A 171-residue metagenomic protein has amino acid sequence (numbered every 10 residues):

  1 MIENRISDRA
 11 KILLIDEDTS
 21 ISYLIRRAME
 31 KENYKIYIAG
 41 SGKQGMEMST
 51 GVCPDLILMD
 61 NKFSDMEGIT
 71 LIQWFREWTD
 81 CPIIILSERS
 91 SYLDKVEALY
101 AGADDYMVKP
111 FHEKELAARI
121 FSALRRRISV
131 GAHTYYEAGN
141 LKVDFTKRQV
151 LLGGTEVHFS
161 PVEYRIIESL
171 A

Functional and structural regions predicted by a protein language model:
D8-K11, F121-A171: Short, Lys/Arg-enriched segments at the junction into DNA-binding effector domains of transcriptional regulators
D16-E17, F63: Conserved acidic carboxylate
Y23-K31: Charged docking surfaces used in two-component/phosphorelay signaling
N33-G40, M48: Short hydrophobic/Thr-rich beta-strand motif most characteristic of the beta2 strand and flanking loop of CheY-like
A39-K43, K95: Conserved Asp/Asn-Gly motif in the active-site loop of CheY-like receiver
S41, E67-T70: Acidic catalytic/metal-coordinating carboxylates
V52-L58, F63: Active-site beta3 strand of CheY-like receiver
Q73, E77, P82-E137: Basic, amphipathic DNA-recognition helix from helix-turn-helix-like DNA-binding domains
